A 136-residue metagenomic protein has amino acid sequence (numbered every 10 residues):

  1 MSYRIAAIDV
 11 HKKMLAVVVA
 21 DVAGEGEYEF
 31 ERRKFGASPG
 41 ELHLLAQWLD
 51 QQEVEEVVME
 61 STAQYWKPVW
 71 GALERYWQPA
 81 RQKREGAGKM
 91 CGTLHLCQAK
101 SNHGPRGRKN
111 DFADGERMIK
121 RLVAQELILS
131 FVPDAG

Functional and structural regions predicted by a protein language model:
M1-G136: Phosphate- and other anionic-substrate recognition elements at nucleic-acid/protein interfaces
